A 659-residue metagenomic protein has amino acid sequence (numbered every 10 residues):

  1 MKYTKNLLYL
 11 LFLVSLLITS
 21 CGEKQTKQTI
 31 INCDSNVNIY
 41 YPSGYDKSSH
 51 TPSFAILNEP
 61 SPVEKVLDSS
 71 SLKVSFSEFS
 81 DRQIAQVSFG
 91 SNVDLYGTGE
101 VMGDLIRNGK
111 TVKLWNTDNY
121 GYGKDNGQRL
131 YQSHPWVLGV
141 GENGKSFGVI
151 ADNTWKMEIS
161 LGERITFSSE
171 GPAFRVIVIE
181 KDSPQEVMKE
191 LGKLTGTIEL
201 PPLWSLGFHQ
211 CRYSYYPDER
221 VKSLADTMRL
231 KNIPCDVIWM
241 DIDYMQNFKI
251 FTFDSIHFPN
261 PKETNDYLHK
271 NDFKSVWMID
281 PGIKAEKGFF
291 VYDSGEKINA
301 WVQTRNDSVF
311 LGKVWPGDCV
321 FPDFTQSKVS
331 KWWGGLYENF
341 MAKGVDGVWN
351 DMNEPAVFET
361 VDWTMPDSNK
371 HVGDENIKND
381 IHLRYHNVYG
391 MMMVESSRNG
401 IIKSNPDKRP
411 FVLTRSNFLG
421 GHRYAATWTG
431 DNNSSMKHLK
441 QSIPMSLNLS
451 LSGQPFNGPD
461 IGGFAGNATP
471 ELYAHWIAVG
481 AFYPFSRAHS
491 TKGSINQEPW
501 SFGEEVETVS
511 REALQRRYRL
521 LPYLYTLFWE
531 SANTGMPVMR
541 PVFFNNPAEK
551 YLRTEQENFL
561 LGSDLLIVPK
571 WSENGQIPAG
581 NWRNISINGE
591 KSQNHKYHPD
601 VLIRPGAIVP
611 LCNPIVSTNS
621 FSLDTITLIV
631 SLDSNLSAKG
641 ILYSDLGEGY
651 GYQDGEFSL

Functional and structural regions predicted by a protein language model:
M1-L8: Bacterial N-terminal signal peptides that target proteins for export
I18-S20: C-terminal motif of bacterial Sec signal peptides marking the signal peptidase cleavage site
K24-S205, R212-Y213, D218, A225-T227 (+2 more regions): Catalytic and substrate-binding clefts that recognize carbohydrates or anionic sugar/phosphate headgroups
F76, V140, I150-N153, L161 (+11 more regions): Glycine-rich, histidine-containing beta strand-loop boundary motifs that form or position
K124, R398-P410, N417-W428, Q441-M445 (+2 more regions): Catalytic core of carbohydrate-active enzymes
N126-G127, P201, C211-P259: A conserved hydrophobic secondary-structure block that centers on an alpha-helix together with its immediately flanking
W136, V187, L191, M228 (+5 more regions): A residue-level signal for conserved active-site and pocket-lining positions in enzyme catalytic cores
P234-S510, N545-N546: Aromatic- and carboxylate-enriched substrate-binding clefts and catalytic-loop regions of carbohydrate-active enzymes
